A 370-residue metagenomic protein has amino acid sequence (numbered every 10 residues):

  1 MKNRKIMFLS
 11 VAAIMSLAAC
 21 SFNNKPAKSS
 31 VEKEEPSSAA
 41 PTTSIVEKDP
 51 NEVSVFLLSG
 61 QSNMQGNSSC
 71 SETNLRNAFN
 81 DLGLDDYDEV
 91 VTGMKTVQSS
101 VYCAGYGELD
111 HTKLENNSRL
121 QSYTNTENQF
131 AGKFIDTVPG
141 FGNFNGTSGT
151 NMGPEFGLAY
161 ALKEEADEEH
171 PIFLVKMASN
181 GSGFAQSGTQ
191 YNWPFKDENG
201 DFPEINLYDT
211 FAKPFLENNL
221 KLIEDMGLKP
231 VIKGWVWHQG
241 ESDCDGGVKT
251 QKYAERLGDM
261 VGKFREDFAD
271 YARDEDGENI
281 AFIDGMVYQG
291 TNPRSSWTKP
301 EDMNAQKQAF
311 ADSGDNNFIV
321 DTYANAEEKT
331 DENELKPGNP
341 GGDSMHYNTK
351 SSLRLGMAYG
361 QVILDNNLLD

Functional and structural regions predicted by a protein language model:
M1-F8: Bacterial N-terminal signal peptides that target proteins for export
S10-S16: Hydrophobic helical h-region of N-terminal Sec-dependent signal peptides in bacterial secretory/periplasmic proteins
A18-S21: C-terminal motif of bacterial Sec signal peptides marking the signal peptidase cleavage site
K25-S44: Intrinsically disordered, low-complexity repeat and linker tracts
A40-D370: Cell-envelope and extracellular/periplasmic
